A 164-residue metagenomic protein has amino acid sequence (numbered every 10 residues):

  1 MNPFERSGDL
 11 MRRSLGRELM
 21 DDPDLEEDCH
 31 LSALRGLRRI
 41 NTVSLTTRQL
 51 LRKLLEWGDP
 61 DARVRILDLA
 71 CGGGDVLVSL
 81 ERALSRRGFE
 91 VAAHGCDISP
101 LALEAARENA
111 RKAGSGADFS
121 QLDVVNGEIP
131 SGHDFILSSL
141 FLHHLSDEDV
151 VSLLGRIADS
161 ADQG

Functional and structural regions predicted by a protein language model:
M1-P23: N-terminal auxiliary segments of SAM/dcSAM-dependent transferases
P23, E27-K53, W57: Class I SAM-dependent methyltransferase Rossmann-like catalytic core, especially the SAM/SAH-binding loop
G58-R65: Short helix-loop-beta connector
L67, G73-V76, L80-N126: Class I SAM-dependent methyltransferase SAM/SAH-binding core
L137: A conserved beta-strand element that flanks and buttresses the S-adenosyl-L-methionine
F141: Hydrophobic adenine-recognition pocket in adenosine-nucleotide-binding enzymes
L145-R156: A short, conserved alpha-helix within the catalytic core of class I
A161-G164: Conserved beta-strand signature within the Rossmann-like core of class I S-adenosyl-L-methionine
